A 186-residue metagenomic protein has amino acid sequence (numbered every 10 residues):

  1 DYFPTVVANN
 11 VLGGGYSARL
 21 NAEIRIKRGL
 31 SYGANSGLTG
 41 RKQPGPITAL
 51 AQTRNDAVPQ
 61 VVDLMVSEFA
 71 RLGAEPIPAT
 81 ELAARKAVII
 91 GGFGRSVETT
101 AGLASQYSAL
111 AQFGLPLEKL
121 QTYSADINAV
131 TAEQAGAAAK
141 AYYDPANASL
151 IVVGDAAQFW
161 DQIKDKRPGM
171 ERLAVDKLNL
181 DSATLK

Functional and structural regions predicted by a protein language model:
D1-F3, Q60-V62, T100-A101, D161-D165 (+1 more regions): Short conserved micro-motifs at the rims of enzyme active sites and ligand-binding pockets
D1-S17, D181-K186: His/Glu-based metal-binding/catalytic segments typifying zinc-dependent metallopeptidases
T5-N9, N21-A132, P145-V153: M16 family metallopeptidases and their MPP-like homologs
G15, P116, A156: Gly/Ser/Thr-rich beta-alpha loop segments that engage phosphate groups in nucleotides
Y16, A57, Q158-F159: Short phosphate-engaging motifs
V130-K186: Proteolytic maturation boundary segments
